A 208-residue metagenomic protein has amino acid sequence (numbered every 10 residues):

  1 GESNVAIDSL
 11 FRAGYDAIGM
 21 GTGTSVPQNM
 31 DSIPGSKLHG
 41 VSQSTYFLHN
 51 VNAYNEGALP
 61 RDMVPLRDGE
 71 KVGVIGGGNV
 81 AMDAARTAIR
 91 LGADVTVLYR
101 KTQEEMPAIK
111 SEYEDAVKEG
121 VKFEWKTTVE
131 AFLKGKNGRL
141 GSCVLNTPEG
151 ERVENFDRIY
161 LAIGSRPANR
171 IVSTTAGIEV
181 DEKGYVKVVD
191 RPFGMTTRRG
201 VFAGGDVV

Functional and structural regions predicted by a protein language model:
G1-Q28, A53-D62, R90-K183: A Rossmann-like FAD-binding core segment of flavoenzymes
Q28-N29, V41: Glycine/aspartate-rich loop-and-adjacent alpha/beta segment that forms the canonical ThDP
K37-G69, N155-V208: FAD-site-proximal beta/loop scaffold in flavoenzymes
G57-G92: Rossmann-like NAD(P)H-binding beta-loop-alpha module
G78, K101, V207: Residue-level signal for short, function-critical loop segments
